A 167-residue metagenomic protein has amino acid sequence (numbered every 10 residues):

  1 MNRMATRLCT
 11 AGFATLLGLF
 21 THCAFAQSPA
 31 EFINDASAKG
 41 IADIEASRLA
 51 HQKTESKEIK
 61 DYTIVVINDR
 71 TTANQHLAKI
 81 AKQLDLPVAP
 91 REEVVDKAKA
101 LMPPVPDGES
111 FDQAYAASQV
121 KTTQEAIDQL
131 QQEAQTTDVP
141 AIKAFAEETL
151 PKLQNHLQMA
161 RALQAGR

Functional and structural regions predicted by a protein language model:
N2-R167: His/Met- and acidic-residue-enriched segments that coordinate or traffic transition-metal cofactors and support
